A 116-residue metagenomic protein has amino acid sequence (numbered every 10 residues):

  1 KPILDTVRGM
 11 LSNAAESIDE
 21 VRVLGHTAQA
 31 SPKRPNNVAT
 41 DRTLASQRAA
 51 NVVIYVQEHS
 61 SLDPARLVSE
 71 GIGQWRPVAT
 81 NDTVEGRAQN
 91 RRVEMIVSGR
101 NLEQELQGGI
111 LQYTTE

Functional and structural regions predicted by a protein language model:
K1-I3, A14-E16, H26-T115: Periplasmic OmpA-like peptidoglycan-binding domain that tethers envelope proteins to the cell wall
T6-V7: Amphipathic alpha-helices of TPR/Sel1-like and other helical repeat/solenoid scaffolds
